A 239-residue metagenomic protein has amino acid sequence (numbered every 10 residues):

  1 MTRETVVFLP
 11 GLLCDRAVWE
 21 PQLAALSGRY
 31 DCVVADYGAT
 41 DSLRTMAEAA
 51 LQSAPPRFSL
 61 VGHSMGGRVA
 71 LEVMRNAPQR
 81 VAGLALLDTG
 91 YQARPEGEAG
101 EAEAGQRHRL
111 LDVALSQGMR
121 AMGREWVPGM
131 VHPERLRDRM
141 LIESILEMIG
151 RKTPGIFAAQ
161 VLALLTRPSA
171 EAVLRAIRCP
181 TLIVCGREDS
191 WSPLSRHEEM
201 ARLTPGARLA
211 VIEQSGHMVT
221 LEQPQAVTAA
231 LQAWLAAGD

Functional and structural regions predicted by a protein language model:
M1-A47, S59, H63: Conserved HGGG/HGGXW glycine-rich cap/lid loop of the alpha/beta-hydrolase fold
G62-G66, A70: Gly/Ala-rich beta-loop-alpha elbow adjacent to hydrolase catalytic centers
R75-N76, R80-Q117, A121-R124: Flexible "cap/lid" loop of the alpha/beta hydrolase fold
E98-A99, Q117-A176: Conserved alpha/beta-hydrolase catalytic His-Asp/Glu region
I177, I183-C185, D189: Short beta-strand/loop motif that positions the catalytic acidic residue of the alpha/beta-hydrolase fold
C179, P193-R202: Short alpha-helix in the alpha/beta-hydrolase fold that links the catalytic acid
E198-H217: Catalytic histidine neighborhood in serine/cysteine hydrolases with alpha/beta-hydrolase-type architecture
S215-T228: Catalytic histidine-centered segment of alpha/beta-hydrolase-like enzymes
